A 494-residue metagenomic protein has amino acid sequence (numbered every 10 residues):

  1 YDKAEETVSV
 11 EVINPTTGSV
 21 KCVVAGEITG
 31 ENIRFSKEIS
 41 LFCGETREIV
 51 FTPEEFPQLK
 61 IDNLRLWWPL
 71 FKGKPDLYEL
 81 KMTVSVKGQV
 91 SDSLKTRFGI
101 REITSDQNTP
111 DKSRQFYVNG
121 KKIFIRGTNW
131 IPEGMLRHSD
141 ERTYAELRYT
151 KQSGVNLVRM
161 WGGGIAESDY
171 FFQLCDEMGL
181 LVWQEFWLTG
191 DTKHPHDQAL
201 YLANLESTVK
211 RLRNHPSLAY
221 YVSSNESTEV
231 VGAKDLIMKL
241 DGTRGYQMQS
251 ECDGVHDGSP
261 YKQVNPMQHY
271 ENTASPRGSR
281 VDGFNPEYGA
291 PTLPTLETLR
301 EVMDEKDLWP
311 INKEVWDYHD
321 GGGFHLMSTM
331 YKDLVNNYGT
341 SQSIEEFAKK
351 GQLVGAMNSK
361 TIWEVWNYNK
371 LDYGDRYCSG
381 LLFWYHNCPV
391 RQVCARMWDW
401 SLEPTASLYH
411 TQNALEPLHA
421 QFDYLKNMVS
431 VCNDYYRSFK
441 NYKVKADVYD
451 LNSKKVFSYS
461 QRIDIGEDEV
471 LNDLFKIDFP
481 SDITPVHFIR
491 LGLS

Functional and structural regions predicted by a protein language model:
Y1-W161, A166, Y368, D372-C378 (+2 more regions): Secreted/periplasmic carbohydrate-active enzymes, especially glycoside hydrolases
T83-S85, Y170, L174-L180, R211 (+5 more regions): Alpha-helical structural signal in soluble globular domains
Q89-Y220, D317-A356, V431: Active-site-adjacent substrate/metal-binding segments within catalytic domains of carbohydrate-active enzymes
D92, E206-E314: Active-site region of glycoside hydrolase catalytic domains
D106, P132-G134, I165-S168, G190-T192 (+7 more regions): Flexible loop/turn segments at secondary-structure boundaries
N156-L157, G179-L181, A219-Y220, T243-G245 (+4 more regions): Beta-sheet entry/capping signal
N272-D447, K455-S458: Substrate-binding clefts and catalytic carboxylate motifs of secreted carbohydrate-active enzymes
